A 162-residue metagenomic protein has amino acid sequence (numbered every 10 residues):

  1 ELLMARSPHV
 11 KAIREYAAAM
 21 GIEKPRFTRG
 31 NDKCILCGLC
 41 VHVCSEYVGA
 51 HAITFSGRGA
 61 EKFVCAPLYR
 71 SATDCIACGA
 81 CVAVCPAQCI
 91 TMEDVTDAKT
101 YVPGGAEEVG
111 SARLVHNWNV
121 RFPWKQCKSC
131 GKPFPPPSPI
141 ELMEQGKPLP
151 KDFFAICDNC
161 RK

Functional and structural regions predicted by a protein language model:
E1-C75, V82-V84, Q88-I140, F153-K162: Ferredoxin-type iron-sulfur electron-transfer modules and their immediate structural context
G146-K147: Short proline/glycine-enriched turn/loop segments at secondary-structure junctions
